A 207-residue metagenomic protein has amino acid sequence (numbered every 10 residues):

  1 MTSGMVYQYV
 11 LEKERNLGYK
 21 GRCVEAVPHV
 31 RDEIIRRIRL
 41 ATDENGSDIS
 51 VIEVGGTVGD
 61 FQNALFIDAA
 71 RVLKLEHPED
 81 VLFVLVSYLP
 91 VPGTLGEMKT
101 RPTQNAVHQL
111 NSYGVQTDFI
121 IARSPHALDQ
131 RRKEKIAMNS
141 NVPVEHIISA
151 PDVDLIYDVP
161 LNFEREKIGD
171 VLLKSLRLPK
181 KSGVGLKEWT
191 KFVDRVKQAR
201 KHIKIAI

Functional and structural regions predicted by a protein language model:
M1-I207: Flexible phosphate-sensing "switch/lid" loops adjacent to ATP/NTP-binding sites across phosphate-transfer
